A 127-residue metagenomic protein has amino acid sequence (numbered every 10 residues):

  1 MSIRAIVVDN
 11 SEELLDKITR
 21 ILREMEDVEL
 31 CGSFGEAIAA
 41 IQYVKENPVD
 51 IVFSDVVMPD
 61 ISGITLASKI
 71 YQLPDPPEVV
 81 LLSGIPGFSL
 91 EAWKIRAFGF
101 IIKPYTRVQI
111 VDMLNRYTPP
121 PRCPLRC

Functional and structural regions predicted by a protein language model:
I3, S11-G32: Two-component/phosphorelay signaling modules centered on CheY-like receiver
S33-I51: Acidic, metal-coordinating helix/loop segments flanking the phosphotransfer/catalytic sites of two-component signaling
E36, S62-T65: Acidic catalytic/metal-coordinating carboxylates
D55: Active-site residues of response regulator receiver
M58: Receiver (REC) domain active-site loop signature in two-component systems and cognate sites in sensor histidine kinases
Y71, P76-P86: A short, hydrophobic beta-strand element within the central beta-sheet of small alpha/beta folds
Y105-L114: C-terminal output helix
